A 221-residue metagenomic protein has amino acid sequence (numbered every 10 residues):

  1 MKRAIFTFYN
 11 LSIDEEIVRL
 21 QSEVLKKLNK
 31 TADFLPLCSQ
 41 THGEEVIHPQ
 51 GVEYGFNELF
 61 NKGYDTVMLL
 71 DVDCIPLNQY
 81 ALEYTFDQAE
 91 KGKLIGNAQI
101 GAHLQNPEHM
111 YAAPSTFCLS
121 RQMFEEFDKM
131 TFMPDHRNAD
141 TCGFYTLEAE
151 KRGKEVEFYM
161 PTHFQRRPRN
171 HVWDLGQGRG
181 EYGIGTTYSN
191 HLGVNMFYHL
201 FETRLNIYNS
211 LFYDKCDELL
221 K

Functional and structural regions predicted by a protein language model:
M1-D65: N-terminal anchoring/stem segment of glycosyltransferases
N10-I13, Q40-H42, D73-I75, I100-A102 (+1 more regions): Short, solvent-exposed loop/turn segments at secondary-structure junctions
L35-P36, L69, L94-N97, C118 (+1 more regions): A structural signal for short, well-ordered beta-strand segments and their strand-loop junctions that often border
E45, I75-E148: Conserved catalytic core of nucleotide-sugar-dependent glycosyltransferases
P49-E53, P107-A113, H171-G180: Short, surface-exposed amphipathic charged segments that create phosphate/polyanion-binding patches used for binding
Y64, E90-L94, K154: Short, high-confidence coil segments that cap the C-terminus of an alpha-helix and link into the following beta-strand
Y64-I75: Short beta-strand-to-loop acidic/aromatic patch adjacent to the donor-nucleotide binding site
A139-K221: C-terminal catalytic/acceptor-binding lobe
